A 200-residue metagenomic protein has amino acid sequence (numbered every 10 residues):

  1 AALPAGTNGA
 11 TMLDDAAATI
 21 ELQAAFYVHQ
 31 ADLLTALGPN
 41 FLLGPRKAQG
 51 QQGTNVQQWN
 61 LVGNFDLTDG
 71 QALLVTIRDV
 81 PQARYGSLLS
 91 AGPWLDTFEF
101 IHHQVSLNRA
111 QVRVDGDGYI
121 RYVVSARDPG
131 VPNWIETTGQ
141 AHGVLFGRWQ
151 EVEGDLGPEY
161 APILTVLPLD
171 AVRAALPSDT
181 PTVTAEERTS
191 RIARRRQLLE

Functional and structural regions predicted by a protein language model:
A1-E200: A compositional/structural signature for long, glycine/proline-rich flexible linkers and loops on extracytoplasmic
